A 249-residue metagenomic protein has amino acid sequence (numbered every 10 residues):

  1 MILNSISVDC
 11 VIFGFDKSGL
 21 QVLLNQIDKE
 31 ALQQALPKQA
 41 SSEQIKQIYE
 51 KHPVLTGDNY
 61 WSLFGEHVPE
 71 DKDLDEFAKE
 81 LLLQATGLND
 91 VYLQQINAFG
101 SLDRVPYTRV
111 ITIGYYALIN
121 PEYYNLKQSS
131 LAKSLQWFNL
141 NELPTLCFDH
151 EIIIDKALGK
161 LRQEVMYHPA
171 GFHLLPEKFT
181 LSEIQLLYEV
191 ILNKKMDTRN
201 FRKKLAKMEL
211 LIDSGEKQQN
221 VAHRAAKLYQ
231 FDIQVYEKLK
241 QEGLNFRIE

Functional and structural regions predicted by a protein language model:
M1-W61: N-terminal strand-loop-strand
I6, H67-V68, D75-K79, L83-L126 (+2 more regions): Active-site segment of metal-dependent pyrophosphate-handling enzymes, primarily the Nudix hydrolase catalytic core
I6-V8, L20, I111-I113, K133 (+1 more regions): Change "...and in nucleic-acid phosphodiester-cleaving endonucleases..." to "...and in nucleic-acid processing enzymes
F15-L23, D75-Q95, L181, A226 (+1 more regions): Core subunits and conserved enzymes of cellular information-processing and envelope-translocation systems across
G114-Y116, L126-K160, E177-S182, N200-E209 (+1 more regions): NUDIX/MutT-family hydrolases
I154-L192: A mid-sequence, solvent-exposed acidic-amphipathic segment
G171, I191-L205, S214-K217: Short conserved catalytic/interaction loops centered on acidic-Pro-aromatic/His motifs
G215-E249: Long, intrinsically disordered, low-complexity Ser/Thr/Pro-rich regulatory/activation regions of nuclear proteins
